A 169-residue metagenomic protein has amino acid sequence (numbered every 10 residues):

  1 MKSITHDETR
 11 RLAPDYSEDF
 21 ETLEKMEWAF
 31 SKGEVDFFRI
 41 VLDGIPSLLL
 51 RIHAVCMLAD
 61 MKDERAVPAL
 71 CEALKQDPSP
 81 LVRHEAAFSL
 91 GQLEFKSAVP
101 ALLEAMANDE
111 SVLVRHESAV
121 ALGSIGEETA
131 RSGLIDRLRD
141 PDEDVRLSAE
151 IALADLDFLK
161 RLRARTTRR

Functional and structural regions predicted by a protein language model:
M1-R11, A29-G44, D63-Q76, F95-A107 (+2 more regions): Amphipathic alpha-helical scaffolding segments comprising HEAT/armadillo-like alpha-solenoid repeats
E8-F20: HEAT-repeat alpha-solenoid elements in large eukaryotic scaffold proteins
Y16, S47-L49, E64, P80-L81 (+4 more regions): Alpha-helix N-cap/helix-start positions at coil->helix boundaries
E18-S31, F37-M61: Alpha-helical segment of the N-proximal tetratricopeptide repeat
T22-K25, A54, A86, S118 (+1 more regions): Conserved hydrophobic register position within alpha-solenoid helical repeats
K25-A29, M57, S89, A121 (+2 more regions): Core register positions within helices of long alpha-helical scaffolds
Q76-F88: Helix-adjacent hinge/juxtasegments
